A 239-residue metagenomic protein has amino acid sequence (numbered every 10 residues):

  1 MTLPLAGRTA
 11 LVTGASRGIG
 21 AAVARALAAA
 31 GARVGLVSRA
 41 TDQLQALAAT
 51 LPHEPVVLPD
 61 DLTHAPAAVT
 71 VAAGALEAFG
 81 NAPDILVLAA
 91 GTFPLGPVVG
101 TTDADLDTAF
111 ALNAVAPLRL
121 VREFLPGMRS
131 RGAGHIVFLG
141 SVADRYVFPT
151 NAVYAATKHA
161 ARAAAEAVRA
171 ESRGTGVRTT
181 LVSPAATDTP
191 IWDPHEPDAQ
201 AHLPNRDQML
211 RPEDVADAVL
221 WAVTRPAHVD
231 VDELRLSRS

Functional and structural regions predicted by a protein language model:
T9, S16-R17: Conserved glycine-rich cofactor-binding loop
A30-L47: Conserved glycine-rich Rossmann-like NAD(P)H-binding loop of the short-chain dehydrogenase/reductase
P97-V98, D105-F110: Substrate-binding pocket helix/loop in short-chain dehydrogenase/reductase
V99, F148-A152: Active-site loop immediately N-terminal to the catalytic Tyr-X3-Lys motif of short-chain dehydrogenase/reductase
V121, T157: Active-site helix of classical SDR
S141: Residue(s) in the substrate-gating loop at a strand-loop-helix junction that position the organic substrate next
G174-V182, H202-S239: C-terminal helical subdomain
